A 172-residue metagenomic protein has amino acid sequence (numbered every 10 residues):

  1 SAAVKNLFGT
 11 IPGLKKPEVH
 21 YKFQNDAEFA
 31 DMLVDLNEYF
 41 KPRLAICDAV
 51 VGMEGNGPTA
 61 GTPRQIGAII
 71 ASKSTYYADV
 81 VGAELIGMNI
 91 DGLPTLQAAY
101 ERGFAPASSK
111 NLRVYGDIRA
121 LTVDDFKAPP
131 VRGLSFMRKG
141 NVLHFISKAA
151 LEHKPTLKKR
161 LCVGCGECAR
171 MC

Functional and structural regions predicted by a protein language model:
S1-T156: Extended, low-polarity segments enriched in aliphatic/aromatic residues
K154-C172: Cysteine-centered iron-sulfur cluster-binding motifs in ferredoxin-type domains/subunits of redox enzymes
